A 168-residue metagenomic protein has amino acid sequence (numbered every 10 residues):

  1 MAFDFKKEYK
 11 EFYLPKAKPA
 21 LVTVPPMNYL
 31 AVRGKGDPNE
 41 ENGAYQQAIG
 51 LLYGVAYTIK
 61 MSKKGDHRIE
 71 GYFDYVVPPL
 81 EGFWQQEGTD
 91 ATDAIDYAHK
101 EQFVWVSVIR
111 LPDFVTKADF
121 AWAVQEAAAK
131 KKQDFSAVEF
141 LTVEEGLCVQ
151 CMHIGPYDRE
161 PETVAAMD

Functional and structural regions predicted by a protein language model:
M1-D168: A solvent-exposed interaction/effector surface
